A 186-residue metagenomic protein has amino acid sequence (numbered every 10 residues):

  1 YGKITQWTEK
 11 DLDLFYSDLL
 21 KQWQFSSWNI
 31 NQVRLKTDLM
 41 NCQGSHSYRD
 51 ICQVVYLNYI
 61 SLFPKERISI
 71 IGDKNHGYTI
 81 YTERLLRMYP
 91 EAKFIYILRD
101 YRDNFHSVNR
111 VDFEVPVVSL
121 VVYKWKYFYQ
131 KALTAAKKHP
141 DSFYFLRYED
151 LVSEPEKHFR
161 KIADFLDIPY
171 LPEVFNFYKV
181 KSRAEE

Functional and structural regions predicted by a protein language model:
Y1-D73, Y78: PAPS-dependent sulfation machinery
D38-S45, Y59-E186: PAPS-dependent sulfotransferase catalytic domain
